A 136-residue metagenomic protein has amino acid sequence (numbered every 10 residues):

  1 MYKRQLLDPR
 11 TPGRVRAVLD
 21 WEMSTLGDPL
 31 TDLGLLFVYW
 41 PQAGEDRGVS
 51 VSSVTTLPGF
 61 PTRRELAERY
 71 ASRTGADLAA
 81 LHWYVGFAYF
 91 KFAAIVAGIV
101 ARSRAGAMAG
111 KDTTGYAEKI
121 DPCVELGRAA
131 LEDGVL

Functional and structural regions predicted by a protein language model:
K3-F37: Active-site acidic catalytic loop and adjacent metal/ATP-binding pocket of ATP-dependent phosphoryl transfer enzymes
L6-R16, T74-A79, T113, G127 (+1 more regions): Conserved NTP-binding catalytic cores of kinases and kinase-like/nucleotidyltransferase enzymes across multiple kinase
R14-L19, T62-D77, P122-C123: Short amphipathic alpha-helical segments and their helix-coil junctions
T25-D28, T55-P58, D112-G115: Pocket-edge positions in alpha/beta enzyme catalytic cores
L30-T74, A88-G106: Active-site activation/catalytic loop segments of kinase-like enzymes and analogous catalytic loops in related
A76-A88: All-alpha amphipathic helical-bundle segments outside canonical DNA-binding/catalytic cores that form hydrophobic
A94-L136: Regulatory N- and C-terminal appendages and interdomain linkers associated with kinase/kinase-like NTP transferase
